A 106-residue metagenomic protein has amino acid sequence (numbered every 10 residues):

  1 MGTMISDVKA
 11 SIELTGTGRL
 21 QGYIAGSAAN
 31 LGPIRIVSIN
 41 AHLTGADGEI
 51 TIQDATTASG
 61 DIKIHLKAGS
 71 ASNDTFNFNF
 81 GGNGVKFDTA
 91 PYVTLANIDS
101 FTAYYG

Functional and structural regions predicted by a protein language model:
M1-G32, T94-G106: C-terminal interaction-tip segments
G32, A71-N73, K86: Surface-exposed coil/turn segments at beta-strand junctions on protein surfaces, enriched
I34-I36, D47: Core-facing hydrophobic residues within beta-strands of well-ordered domains
V37-I39, N83-N97: Noncatalytic modules at the cell exterior or secretory-pathway interfaces, chiefly beta-strand-rich lectin/adhesion
L43-G48, A96-I98: Short proline/glycine-enriched turn/loop motifs at strand-loop junctions of beta-rich domains
G45-I62, A103-Y104: Short, surface-exposed beta-strand/strand-loop-strand elements in extracellular ectodomains
D61-A71: Solvent-exposed serine/threonine-rich low-complexity stretches and specific carbohydrate-binding patches
T75-N83: Exposed aromatic-hydrophobic patches
